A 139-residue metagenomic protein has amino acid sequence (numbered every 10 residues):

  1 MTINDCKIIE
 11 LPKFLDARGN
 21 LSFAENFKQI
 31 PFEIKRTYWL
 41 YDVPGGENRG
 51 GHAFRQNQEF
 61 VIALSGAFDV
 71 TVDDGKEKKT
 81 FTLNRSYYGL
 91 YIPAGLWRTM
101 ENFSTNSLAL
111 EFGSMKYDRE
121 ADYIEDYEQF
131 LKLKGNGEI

Functional and structural regions predicted by a protein language model:
M1-Y88, T105-L108, F112, Y117-I139: Non-catalytic, conserved peripheral segments adjacent to functional cores
R85-L90, G95-N102: Well-ordered alpha/beta subsegment
